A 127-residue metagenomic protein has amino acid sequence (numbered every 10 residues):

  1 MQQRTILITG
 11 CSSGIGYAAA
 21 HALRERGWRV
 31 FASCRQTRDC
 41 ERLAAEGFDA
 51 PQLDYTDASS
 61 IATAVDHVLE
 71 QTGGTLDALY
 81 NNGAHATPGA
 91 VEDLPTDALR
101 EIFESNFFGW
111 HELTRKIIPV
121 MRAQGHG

Functional and structural regions predicted by a protein language model:
R4, T75-L76, R122-G127: Active-site loop of short-chain dehydrogenase/reductase
S12-S13: Conserved glycine-rich cofactor-binding loop
E46-S59: Rossmann-fold cofactor-recognition segment
T56-Q71: Conserved Rossmann-fold cofactor-binding substructure of NAD(P)-dependent oxidoreductases
N82-T87: Conserved NAD(P)H cofactor-binding loop of Rossmann-fold oxidoreductase domains
A90-V91, A98-R100: Substrate-binding pocket helix/loop in short-chain dehydrogenase/reductase
T114-R115: A short, exposed helix-loop element centered on a Lys and neighboring polar residues
